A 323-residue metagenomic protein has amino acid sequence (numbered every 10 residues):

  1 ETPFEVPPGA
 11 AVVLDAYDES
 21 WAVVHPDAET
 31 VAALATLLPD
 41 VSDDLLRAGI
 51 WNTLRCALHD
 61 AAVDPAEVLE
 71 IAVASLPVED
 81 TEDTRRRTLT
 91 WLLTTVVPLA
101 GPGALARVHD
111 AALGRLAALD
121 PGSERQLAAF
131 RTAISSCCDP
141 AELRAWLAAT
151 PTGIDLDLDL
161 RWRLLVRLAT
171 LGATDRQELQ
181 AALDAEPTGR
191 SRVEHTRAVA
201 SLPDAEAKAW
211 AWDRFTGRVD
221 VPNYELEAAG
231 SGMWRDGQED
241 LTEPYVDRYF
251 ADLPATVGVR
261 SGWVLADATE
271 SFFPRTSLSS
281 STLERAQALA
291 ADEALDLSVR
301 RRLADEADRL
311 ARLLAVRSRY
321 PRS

Functional and structural regions predicted by a protein language model:
E1-E194, A200-S323: Non-catalytic accessory/interaction domains
